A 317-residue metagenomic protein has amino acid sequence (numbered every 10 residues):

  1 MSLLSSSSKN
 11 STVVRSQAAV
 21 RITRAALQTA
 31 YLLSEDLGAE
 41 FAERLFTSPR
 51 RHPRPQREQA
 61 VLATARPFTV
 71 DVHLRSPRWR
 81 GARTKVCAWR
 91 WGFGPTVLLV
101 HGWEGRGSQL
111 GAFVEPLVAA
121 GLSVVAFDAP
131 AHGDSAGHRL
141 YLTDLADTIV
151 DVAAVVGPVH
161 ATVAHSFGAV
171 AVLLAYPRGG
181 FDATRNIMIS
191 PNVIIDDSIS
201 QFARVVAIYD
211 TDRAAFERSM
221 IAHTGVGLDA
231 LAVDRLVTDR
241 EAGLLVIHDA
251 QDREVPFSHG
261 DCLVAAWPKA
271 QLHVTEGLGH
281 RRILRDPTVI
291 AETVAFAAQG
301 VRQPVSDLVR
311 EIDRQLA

Functional and structural regions predicted by a protein language model:
V14-R78: An N-terminal hydrophobic leader/cap segment in hydrolases
G107, V114-A136: Conserved alpha/beta-hydrolase
R139-H160: Alpha/beta-hydrolase active-site loop
V163-V172: Gly/Ala-rich beta-loop-alpha elbow adjacent to hydrolase catalytic centers
P177-V226: Hydrolase active-site cap/lid region
D239-E241, V246-H248, D252: Short beta-strand/loop motif that positions the catalytic acidic residue of the alpha/beta-hydrolase fold
R253-H259: Conserved alpha/beta-hydrolase "acid-adjacent" motif
L278-I290, V305-L316: Catalytic histidine-centered segment of alpha/beta-hydrolase-like enzymes
